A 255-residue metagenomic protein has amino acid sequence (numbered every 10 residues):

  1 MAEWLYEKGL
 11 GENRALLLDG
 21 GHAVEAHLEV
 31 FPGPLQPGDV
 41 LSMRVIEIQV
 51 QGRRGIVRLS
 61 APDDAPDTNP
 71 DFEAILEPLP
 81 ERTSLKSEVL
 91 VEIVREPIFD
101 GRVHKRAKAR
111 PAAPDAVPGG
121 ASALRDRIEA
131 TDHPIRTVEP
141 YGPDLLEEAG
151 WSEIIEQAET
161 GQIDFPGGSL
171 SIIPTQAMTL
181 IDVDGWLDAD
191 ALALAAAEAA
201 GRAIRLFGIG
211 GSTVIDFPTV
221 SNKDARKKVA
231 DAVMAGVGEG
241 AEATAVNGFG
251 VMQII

Functional and structural regions predicted by a protein language model:
M1-I255: DE-rich acidic low-complexity regions and acidic surface loops
